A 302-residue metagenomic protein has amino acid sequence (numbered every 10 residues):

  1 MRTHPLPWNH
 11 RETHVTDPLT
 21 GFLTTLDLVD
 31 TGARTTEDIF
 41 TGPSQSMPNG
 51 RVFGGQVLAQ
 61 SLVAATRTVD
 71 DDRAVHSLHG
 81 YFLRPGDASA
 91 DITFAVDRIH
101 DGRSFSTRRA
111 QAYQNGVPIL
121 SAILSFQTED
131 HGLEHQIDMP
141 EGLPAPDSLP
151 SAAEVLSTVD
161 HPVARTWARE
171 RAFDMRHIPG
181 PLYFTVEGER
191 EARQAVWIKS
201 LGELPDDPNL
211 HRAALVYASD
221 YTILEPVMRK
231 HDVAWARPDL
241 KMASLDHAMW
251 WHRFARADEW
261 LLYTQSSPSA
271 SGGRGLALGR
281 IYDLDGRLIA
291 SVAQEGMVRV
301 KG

Functional and structural regions predicted by a protein language model:
R2-G302: Terminal targeting signals and extreme-terminal segments of soluble enzymes
